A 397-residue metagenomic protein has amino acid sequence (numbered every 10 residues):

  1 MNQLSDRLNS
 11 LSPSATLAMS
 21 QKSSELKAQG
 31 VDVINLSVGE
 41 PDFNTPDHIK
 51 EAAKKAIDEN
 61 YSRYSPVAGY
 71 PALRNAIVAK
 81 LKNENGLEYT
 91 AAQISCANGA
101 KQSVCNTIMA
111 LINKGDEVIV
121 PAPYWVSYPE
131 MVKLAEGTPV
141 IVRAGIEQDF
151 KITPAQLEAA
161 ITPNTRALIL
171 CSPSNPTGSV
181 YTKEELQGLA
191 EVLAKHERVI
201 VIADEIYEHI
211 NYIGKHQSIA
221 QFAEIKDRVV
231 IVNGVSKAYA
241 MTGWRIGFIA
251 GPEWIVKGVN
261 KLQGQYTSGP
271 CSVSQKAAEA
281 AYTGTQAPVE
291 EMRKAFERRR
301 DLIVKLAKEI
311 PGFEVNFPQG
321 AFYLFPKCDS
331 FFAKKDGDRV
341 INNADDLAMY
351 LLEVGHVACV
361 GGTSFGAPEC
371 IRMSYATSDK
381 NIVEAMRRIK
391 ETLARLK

Functional and structural regions predicted by a protein language model:
N2-L4, L8, S12-S14, M19 (+5 more regions): PLP-dependent class I/II
S37-E40, K55-L73: A glycine-/small-polar-enriched, mobile loop at the entrance of the PLP active site in fold-type I
